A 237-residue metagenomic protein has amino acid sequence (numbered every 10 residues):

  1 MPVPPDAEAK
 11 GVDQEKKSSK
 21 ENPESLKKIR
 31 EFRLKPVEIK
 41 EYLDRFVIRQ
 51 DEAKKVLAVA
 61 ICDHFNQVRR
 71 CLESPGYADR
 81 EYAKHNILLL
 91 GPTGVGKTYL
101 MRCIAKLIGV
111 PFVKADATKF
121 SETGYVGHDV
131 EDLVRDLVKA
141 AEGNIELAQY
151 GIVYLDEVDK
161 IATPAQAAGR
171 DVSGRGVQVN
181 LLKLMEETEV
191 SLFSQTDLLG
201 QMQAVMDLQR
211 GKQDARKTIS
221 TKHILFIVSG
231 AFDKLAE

Functional and structural regions predicted by a protein language model:
M1-E237: Non-catalytic accessory segments flanking P-loop/AAA+ NTPase cores
